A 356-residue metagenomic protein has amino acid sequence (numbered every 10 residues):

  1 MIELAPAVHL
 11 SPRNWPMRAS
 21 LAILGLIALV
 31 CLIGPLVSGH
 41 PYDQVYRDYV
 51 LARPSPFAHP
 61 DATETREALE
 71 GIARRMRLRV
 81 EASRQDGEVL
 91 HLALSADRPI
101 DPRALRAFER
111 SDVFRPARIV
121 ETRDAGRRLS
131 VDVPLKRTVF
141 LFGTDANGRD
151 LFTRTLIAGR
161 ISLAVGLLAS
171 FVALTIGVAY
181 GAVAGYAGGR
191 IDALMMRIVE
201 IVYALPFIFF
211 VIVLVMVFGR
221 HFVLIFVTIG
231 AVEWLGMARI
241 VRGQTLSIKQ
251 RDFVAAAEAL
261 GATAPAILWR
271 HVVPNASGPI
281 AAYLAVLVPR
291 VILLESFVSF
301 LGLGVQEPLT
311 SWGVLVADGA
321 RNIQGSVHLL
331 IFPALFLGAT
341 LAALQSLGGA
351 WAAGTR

Functional and structural regions predicted by a protein language model:
M1-A173, N322-A342, W351-R356: Gly/Trp-centered helix-boundary motif
T144-R356: Alpha-helical transmembrane segments of integral membrane proteins, especially multi-pass inner/plasma-membrane
